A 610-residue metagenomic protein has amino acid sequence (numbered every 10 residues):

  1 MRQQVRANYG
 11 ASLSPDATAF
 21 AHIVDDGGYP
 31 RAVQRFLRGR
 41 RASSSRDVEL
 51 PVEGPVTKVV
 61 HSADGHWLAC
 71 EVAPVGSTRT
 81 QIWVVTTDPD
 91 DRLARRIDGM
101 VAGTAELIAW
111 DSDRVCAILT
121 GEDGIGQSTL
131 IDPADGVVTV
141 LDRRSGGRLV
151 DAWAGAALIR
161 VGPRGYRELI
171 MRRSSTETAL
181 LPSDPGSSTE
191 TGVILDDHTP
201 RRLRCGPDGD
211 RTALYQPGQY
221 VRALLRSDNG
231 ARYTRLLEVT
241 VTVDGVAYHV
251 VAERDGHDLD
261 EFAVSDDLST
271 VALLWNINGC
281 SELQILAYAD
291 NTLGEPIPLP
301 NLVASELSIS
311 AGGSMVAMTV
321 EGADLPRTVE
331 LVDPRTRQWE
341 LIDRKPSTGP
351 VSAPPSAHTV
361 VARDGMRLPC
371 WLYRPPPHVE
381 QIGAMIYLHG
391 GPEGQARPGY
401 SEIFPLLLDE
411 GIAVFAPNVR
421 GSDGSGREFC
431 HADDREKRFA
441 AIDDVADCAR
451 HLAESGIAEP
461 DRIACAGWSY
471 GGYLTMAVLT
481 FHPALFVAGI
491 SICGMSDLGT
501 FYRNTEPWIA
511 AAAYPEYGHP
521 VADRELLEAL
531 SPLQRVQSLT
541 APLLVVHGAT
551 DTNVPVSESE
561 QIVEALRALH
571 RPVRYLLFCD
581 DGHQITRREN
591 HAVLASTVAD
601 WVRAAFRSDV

Functional and structural regions predicted by a protein language model:
M1-A7, R35-V56, V85-T104, I131-R148 (+6 more regions): Multi-bladed beta-propeller domains
M1-S12, A17, Y29-A32, T57 (+9 more regions): Non-catalytic accessory segments flanking enzyme active sites
A11-T18, K58-W67, L107-V115, V150-A156 (+6 more regions): Blade-terminus and WD-like Trp-Asp/Gly-His loop motifs, strongest in beta-propeller folds
F20-G27, F36, A69-G76, A109-S112 (+12 more regions): Beta-strand C-termini and the immediately following turn/loop, strongest in propeller blades
D343-A464, W468-S469, L474, F481 (+1 more regions): Cap/lid segment of the alpha/beta-hydrolase catalytic domain
M495-V536, T540-A541: Mobile cap/lid helix-loop segments that gate and shape the active-site cleft of serine hydrolases
L539, V545-H547, D551: Short beta-strand/loop motif that positions the catalytic acidic residue of the alpha/beta-hydrolase fold
E560, R567-V610: C-terminal catalytic histidine-bearing segment of alpha/beta-hydrolase fold enzymes
